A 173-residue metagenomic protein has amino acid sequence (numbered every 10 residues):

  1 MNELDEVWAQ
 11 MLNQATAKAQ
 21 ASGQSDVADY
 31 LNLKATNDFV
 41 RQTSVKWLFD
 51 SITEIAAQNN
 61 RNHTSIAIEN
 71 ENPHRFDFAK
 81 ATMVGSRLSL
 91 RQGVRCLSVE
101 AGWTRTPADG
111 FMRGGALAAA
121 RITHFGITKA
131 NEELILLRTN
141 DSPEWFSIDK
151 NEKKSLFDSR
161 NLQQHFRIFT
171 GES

Functional and structural regions predicted by a protein language model:
M1-A35: N-terminal, Lys/Arg- and Ser/Thr-rich interaction peptides
Q10, Q14, I55, H165-F169: Residues that form generic nucleotide/phosphate-binding pockets
A21-P73: Contiguous, amphipathic alpha-helical segments that mediate oligomerization or scaffolding in large protein assemblies
A67-G85: Ser/Thr-rich, low-complexity intrinsically disordered terminal regions
T82-S173: Intrinsic disorder/low-complexity polar-acidic segments
